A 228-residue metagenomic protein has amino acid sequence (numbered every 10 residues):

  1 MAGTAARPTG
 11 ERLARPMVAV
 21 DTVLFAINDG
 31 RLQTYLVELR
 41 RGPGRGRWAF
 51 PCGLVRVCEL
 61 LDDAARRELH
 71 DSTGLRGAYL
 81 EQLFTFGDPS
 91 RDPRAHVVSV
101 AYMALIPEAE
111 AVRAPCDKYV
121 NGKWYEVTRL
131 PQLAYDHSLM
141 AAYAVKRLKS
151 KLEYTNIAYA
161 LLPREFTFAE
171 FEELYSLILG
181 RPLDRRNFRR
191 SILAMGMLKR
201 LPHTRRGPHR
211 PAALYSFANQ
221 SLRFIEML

Functional and structural regions predicted by a protein language model:
A2-P8: Short Pro/Gly-enriched beta-strand edge/turn motifs at strand-loop
G10-A49: N-terminal strand-loop-strand
P16-V20, Q33, L61-R66, H70-C116 (+3 more regions): Active-site segment of metal-dependent pyrophosphate-handling enzymes, primarily the Nudix hydrolase catalytic core
L24-A26, L36, M103-L105, L214-S216: Short, well-ordered beta-strand micro-motif
A49-C58, A160: Short histidine-centered catalytic/ligand-binding loop motif
A101-M103, R113-L148, L161-A169, L174 (+1 more regions): NUDIX/MutT-family hydrolases
E173-P182: Short helix-coil junctions and helix-kink-helix linkers
R200-L228: Long, intrinsically disordered, low-complexity Ser/Thr/Pro-rich regulatory/activation regions of nuclear proteins
